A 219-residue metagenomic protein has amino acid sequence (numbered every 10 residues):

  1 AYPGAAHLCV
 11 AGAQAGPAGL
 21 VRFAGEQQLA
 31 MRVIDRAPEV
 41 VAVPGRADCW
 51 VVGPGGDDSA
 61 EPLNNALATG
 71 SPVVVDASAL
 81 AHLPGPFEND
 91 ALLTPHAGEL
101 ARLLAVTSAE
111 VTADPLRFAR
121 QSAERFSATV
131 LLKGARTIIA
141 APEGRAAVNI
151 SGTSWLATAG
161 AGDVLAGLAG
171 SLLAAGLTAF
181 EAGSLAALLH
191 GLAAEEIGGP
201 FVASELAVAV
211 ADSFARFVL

Functional and structural regions predicted by a protein language model:
A1-A77, A81-N89, A97, A101-L219: Small-residue (G/A/S/T)-rich helix-start motifs and N-terminal tracts that mark the onset
